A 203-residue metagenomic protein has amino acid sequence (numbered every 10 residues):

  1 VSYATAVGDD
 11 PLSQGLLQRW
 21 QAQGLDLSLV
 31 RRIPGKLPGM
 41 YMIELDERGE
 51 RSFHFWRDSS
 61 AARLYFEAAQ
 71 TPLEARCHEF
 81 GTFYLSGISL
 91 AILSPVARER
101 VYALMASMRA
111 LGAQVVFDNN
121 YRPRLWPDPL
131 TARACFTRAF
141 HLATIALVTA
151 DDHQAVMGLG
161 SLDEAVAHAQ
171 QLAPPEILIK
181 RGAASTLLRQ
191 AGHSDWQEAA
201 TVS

Functional and structural regions predicted by a protein language model:
V1, L27, V115-V116: Hydrophobic beta-strand scaffold residues
A4-I88: Conserved N-terminal subdomain of the carbohydrate kinase-like
Q21-S28, L130-A155: Structural recognition of alpha->loop->beta junctions
A75-R76, R138-A139, Q170: Structural alpha-helical scaffold elements that stabilize or flank donor/cofactor-binding regions in carbohydrate
T82-S89, Q114-P123, L147-D151: Short beta-strands and strand-loop turn motifs
L90-E99, W126-P129, Q154-G158: Glycine/threonine-rich flexible loop motifs
A97-A103, P129-T137, G160-V166, A199-V202: Charged helix-capping and loop-helix junction motifs
A106-S107, G158, L162-S203: Conserved phosphate-binding/catalytic region of the ribokinase-like
